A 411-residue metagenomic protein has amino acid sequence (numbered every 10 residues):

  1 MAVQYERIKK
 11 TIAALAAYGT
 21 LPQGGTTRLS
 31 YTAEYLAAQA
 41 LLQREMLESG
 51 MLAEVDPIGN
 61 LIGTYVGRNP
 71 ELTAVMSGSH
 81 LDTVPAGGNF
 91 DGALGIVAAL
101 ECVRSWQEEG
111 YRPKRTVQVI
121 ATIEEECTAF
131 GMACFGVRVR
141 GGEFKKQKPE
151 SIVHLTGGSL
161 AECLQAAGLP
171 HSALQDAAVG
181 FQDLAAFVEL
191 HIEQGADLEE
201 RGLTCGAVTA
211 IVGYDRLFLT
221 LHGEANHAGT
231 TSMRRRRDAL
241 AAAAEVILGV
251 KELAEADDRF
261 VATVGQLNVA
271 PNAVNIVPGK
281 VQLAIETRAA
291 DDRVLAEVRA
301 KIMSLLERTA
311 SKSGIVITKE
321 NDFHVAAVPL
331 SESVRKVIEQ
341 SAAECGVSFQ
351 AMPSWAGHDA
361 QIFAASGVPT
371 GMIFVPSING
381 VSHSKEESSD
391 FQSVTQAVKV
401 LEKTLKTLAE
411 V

Functional and structural regions predicted by a protein language model:
V3-G88: Acidic/His- and Gly-rich active-site-bordering loop/insert found across diverse amide/peptide-bond hydrolases
I8-A16, L21, G78-S79, G279 (+1 more regions): Zn-dependent metallopeptidase/amidohydrolase metal-coordination segment
R28-S30, T263-N272, A284-E286, A290 (+2 more regions): A short beta-alpha structural unit
D56, R112-T116, L174-A178, T230 (+4 more regions): Flexible, glycine/charged-enriched surface loops at secondary-structure junctions
G59, L81-T83, V117-T128, Q194 (+4 more regions): Acidic, glycine-rich active-site loops and adjacent beta-strand->loop/helix elements that engage anionic groups
S77, A86-E126, D215-L221, H227-L253 (+3 more regions): Alpha-helical metal-binding/catalytic segments enriched in His/Glu/Asp
E125, G131-R293: Midchain, well-structured core segments that form catalytic/ion-binding scaffolds
T231-A256, R299, S304, F349 (+1 more regions): His/Asp/Glu-rich mid-to-C-terminal helical/loop segments that flank catalytic regions of hydrolases
